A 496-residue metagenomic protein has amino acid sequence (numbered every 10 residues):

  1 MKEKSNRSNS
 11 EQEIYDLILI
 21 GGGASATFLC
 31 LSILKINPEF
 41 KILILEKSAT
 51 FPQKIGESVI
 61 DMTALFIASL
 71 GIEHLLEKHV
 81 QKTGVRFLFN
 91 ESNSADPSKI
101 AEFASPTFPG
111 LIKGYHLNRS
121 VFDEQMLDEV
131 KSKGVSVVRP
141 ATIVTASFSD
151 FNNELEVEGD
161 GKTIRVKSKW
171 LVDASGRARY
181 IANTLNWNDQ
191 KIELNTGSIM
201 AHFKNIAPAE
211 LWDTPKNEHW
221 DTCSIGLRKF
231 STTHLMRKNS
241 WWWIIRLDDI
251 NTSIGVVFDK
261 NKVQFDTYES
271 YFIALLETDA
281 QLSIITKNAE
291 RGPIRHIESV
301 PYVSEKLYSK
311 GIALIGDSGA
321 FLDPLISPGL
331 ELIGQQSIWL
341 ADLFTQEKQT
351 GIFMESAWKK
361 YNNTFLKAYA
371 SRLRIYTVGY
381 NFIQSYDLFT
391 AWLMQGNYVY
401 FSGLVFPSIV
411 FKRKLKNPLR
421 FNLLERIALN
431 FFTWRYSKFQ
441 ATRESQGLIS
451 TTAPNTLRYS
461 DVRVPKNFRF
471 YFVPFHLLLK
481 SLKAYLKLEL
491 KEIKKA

Functional and structural regions predicted by a protein language model:
N9-S25, L43: Beta1/beta-strand and adjacent pyrophosphate-binding region of the FAD-binding site in flavoprotein oxidoreductases
I20, S32-I55: Glycine-rich FAD pyrophosphate-binding loop
A49-A95: N-terminal FAD cofactor-binding segment of flavoenzymes
S98-L117, E154, V257-D259: Helix-loop-beta segment of a Rossmann-like dinucleotide-binding subdomain
T107-D128, V263-T267: Short beta-strand to alpha-helix junction loop
E129-Q281, S337: Predominantly flavin-linked oxidoreductase catalytic cores and closely associated redox partners
M236-S240, N261-T377: FAD/FMN-dependent oxidoreductases across multiple families
D342-A496: C-terminal helical "tail/cap" subdomain of flavin- and related membrane-associated enzymes
